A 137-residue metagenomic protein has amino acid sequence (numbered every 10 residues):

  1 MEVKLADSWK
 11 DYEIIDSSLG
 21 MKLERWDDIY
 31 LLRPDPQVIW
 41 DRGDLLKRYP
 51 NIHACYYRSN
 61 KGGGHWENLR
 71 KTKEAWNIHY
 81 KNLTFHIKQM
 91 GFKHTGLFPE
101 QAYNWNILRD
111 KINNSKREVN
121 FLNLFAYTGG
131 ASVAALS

Functional and structural regions predicted by a protein language model:
M1-A6: N-terminal accessory targeting/assembly segments
S8-D27, L31-P99, N106-R109: Non-catalytic substrate-recognition/targeting regions of SAM-dependent transferases
Q101, W105, G129-S132: Hydrophobic alpha-helical segments
D110-S137: Conserved SAM/SAH cofactor-binding pocket of Class I
